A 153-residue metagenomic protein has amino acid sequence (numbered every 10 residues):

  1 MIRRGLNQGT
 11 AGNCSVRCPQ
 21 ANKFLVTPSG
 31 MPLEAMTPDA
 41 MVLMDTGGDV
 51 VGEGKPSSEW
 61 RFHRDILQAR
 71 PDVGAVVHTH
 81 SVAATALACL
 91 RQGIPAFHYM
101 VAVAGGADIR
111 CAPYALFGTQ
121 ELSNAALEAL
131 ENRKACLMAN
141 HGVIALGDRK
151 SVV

Functional and structural regions predicted by a protein language model:
M1-S151: Glycine-rich flexible loops
